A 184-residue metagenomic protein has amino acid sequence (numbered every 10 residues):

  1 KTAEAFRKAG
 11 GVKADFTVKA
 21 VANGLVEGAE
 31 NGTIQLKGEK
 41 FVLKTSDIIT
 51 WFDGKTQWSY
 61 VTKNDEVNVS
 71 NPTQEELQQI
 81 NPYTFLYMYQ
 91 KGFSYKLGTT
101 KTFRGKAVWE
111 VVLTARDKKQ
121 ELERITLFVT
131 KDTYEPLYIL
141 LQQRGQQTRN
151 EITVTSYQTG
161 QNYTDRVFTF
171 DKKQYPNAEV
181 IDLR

Functional and structural regions predicted by a protein language model:
K1-V26, E39-K40, Q174, E179-R184: N-terminal leader/targeting segments and the immediate start of mature chains
A5, G32-Q35, I49-T50, Y95-T102: Short, exposed beta-strand/loop patches in secreted or surface proteins that constitute
V18-A20, T45, V61-T62, L140-R144: Beta-turn initiation residues at beta-strand->coil junctions
G24-V26, D47-I48, K119, G145-Q147: Solvent-exposed loop/turn segments connecting transmembrane beta-strands in outer-membrane beta-barrel proteins
N31-I80, T148-N150: An acidic-aromatic
P72-K106: Flexible, surface-exposed loop/linker segments and immediately adjacent secondary-structure boundaries
F93-P176, I181-L183: Gly/Pro-enriched, hydrophobic low-complexity segments that function as extracytoplasmic propeptides/linkers
